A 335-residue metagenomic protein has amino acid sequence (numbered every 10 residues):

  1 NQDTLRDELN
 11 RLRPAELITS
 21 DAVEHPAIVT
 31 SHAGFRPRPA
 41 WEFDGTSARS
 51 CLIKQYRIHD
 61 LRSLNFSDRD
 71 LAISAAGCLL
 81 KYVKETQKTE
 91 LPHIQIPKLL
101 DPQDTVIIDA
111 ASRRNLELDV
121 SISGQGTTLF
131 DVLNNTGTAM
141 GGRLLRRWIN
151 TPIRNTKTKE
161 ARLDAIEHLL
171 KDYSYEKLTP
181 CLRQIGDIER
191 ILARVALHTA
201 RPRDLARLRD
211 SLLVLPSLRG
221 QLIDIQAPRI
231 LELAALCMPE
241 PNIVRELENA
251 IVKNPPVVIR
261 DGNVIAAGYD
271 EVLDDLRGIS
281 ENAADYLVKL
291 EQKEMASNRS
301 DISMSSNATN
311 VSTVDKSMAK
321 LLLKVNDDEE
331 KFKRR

Functional and structural regions predicted by a protein language model:
N1-H168, E176, R183-A196, A200-Q292 (+1 more regions): Charged catalytic and DNA/RNA-contacting regions of genome-maintenance and nucleic-acid-processing enzymes
A266-N282, Y286-R335: Extended alpha-helical coiled-coil "stalk/arm" regions that scaffold and mediate dimerization/assembly in large
